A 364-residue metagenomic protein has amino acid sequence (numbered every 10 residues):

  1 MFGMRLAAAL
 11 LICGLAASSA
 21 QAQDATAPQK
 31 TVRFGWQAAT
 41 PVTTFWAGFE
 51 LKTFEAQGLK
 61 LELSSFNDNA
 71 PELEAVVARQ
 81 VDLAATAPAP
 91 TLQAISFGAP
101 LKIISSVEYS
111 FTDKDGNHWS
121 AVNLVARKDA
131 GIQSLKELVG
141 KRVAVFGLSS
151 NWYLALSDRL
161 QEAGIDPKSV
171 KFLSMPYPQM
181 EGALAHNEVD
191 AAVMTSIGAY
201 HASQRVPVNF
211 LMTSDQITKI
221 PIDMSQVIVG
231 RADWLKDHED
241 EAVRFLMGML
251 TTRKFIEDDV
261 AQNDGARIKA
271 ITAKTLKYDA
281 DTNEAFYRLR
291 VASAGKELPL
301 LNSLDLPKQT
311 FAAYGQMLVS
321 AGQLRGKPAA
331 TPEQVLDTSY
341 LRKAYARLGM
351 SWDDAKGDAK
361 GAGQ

Functional and structural regions predicted by a protein language model:
M1-F2: N-terminal secretory signal peptides that target proteins for export/translocation
A7-A17: Bacterial N-terminal signal peptides
S18-A22: Sec/Tat signal peptide C-region and signal peptidase I cleavage site
D24-I165, K171-M175, D190-S196, M212-S214: Short, glycine-/small- and polar/acidic-enriched structural segments that line small-molecule recognition paths
A56, S110-G116, Q216-P221, G295-D305: Short, solvent-exposed loop/beta-turn-alpha elements that line the ligand-binding surface or hinge of extracytoplasmic
L173, P178-K277: Pocket-lining segment of extracytoplasmic ligand-binding domains
K236-G326: Secondary-structure end/capping motifs
F311-Q364: Conserved C-terminal helix/tail region of periplasmic/extracytoplasmic solute-binding proteins
